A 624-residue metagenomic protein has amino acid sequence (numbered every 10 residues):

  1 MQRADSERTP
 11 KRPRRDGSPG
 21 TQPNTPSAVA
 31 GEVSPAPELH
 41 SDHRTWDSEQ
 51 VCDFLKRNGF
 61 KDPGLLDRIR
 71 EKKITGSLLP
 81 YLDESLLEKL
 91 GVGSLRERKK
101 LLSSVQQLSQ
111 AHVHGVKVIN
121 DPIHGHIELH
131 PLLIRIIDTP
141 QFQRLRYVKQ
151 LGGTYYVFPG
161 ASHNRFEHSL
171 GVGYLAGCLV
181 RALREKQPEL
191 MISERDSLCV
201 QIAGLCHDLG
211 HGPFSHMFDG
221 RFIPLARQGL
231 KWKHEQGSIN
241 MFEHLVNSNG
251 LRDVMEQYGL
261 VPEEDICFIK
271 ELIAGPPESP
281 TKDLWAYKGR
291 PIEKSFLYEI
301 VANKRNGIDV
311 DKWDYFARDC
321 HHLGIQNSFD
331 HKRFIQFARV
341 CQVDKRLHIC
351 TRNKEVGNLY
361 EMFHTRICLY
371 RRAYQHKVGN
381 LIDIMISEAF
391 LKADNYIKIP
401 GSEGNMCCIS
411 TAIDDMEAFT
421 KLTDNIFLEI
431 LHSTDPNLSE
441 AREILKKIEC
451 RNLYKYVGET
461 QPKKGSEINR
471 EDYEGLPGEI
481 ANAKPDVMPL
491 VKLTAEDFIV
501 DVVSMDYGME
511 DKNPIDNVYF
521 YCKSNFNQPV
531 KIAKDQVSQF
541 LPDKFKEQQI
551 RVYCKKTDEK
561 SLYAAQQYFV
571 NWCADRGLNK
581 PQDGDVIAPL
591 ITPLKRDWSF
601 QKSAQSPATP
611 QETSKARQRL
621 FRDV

Functional and structural regions predicted by a protein language model:
Q2-R14, S18-D42, K56, R70 (+3 more regions): Sequence-structural signature of the catalytic-core scaffold of metal-dependent phosphohydrolases that act on
Q2-S34, A373, S387, I397-V624: Terminal helices and disordered tails flanking the catalytic cores of nucleotide-processing hydrolases
G31-K61, L66-D67, G76-G115: Sterile Alpha Motif
D47-V51, K61, L65, T75 (+10 more regions): Alpha-helical interaction elements in eukaryotic regulators
S85-R96, H321-G324, D394, Y456-E459 (+1 more regions): Short amphipathic alpha-helical segments with coiled-coil-like heptad repeat character
